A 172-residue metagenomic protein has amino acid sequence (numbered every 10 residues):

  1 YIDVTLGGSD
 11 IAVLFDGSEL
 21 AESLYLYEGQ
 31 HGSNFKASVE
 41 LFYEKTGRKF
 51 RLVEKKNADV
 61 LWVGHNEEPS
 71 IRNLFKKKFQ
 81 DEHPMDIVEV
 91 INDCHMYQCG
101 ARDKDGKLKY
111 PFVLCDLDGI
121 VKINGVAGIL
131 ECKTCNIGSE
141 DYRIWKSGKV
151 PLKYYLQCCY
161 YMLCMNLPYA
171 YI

Functional and structural regions predicted by a protein language model:
Y1-N66: Charged, glycine-rich intrinsically disordered N-terminal tails and low-complexity linkers that flank
E54, A58, R72, K78-I172: Mg2+/Mn2+-dependent nuclease catalytic core
